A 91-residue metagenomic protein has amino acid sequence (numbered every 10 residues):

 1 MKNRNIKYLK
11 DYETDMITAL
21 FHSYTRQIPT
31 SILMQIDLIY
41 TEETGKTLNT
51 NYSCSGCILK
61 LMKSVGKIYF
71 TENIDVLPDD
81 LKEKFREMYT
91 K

Functional and structural regions predicted by a protein language model:
M1-R26: Short terminal alpha-helical segments
A19-D79: Acidic, low-complexity, intrinsically disordered interaction modules
E87-K91: Short acidic DE-rich linear segments
